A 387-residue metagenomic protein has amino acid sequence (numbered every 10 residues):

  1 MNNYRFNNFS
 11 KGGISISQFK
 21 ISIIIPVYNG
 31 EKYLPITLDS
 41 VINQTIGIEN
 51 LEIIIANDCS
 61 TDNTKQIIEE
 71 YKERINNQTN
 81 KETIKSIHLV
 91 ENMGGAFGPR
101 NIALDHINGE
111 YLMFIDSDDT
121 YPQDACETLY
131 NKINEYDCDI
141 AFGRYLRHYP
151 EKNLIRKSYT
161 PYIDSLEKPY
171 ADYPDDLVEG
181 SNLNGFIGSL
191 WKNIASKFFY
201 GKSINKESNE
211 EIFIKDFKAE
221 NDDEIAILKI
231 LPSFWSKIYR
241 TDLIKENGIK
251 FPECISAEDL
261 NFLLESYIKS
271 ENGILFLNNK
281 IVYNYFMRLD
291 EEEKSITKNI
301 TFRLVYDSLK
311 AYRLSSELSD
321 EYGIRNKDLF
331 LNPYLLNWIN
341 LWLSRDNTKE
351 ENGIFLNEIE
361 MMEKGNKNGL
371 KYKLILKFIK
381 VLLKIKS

Functional and structural regions predicted by a protein language model:
S17, L343-S387: Membrane-interface aromatic/basic loop that binds lipid-linked glycans or pyrophosphate carriers, typified by
F19-S22, S40, E52, N261: Cell-envelope/extracellular polymer assembly enzymes that use nucleotide-activated donors
G30-N43: Short, well-formed alpha-helical segments that are part of the catalytic scaffolds of diverse glycosyltransferases
S40, N57-I67, M93, Y121: A conserved acidic beta->alpha catalytic loop
E49-C59, K85-L89, D116-S117: Short beta-strand/loop segment that forms part of the nucleotide-sugar
L89-I107: Glycine-rich, basic loop-to-helix element that forms the pyrophosphate-binding segment of sugar-nucleotide handling
L112: Short aromatic/hydrophobic "clamp" motif used to bind/position activated sugar donors
T120-N278, Y283-R303: Donor-binding/catalytic cores of nucleotide-activated saccharide and glycerol-phosphate transferases/polymerases
